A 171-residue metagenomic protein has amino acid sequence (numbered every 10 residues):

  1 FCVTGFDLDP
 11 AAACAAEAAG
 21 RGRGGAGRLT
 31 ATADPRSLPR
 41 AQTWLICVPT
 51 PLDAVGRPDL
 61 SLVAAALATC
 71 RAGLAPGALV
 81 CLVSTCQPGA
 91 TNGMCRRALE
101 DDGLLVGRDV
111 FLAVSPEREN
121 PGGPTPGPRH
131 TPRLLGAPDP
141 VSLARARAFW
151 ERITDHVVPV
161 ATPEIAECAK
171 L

Functional and structural regions predicted by a protein language model:
F1-T43, V48-P58, A98-D102: Conserved N-terminal Rossmann-fold NAD(P) cofactor-binding segment
T4-F6, C81, A113, V158: Hydrophobic/aromatic beta-strand patches that form the interior of the parallel beta-sheet core in alpha/beta enzyme
P10-A15, A90, S142-R145: Short, charged/polar "capping" segments at the starts of alpha-helices and the immediately preceding loops
P39-R40, P76, H130: Alpha-helix C-terminal capping/helix-to-coil transition sites in glycosyltransferase folds
W44-I46, L82, G136: Redox-cofactor binding/interface segments in oxidoreductases and associated redox assembly factors
V48-T50, T85, D139: Short glycine-/small-residue-rich Rossmann-like dinucleotide-binding loops
L52-E119: Rossmann-like NAD(P)(H) cofactor-binding subdomain of soluble oxidoreductases
R97-A113, E119, P124-L171: Internal alpha-helical scaffold of NAD(P)-dependent oxidoreductase catalytic cores
